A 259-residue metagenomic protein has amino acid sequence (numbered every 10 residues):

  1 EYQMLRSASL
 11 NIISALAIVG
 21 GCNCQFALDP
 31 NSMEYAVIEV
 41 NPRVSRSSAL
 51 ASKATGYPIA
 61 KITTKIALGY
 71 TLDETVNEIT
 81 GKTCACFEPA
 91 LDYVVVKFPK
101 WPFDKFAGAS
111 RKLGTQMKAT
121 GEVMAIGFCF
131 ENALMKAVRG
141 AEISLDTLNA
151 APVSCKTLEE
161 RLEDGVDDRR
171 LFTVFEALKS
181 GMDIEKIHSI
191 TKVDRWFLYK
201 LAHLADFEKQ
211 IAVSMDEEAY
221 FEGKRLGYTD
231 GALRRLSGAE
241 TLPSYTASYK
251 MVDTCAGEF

Functional and structural regions predicted by a protein language model:
E1-Q210, S214-F221, L226-G227: ATP-dependent carboxylate activation and anion-phosphoryl transfer catalytic cores that bind Mg-ATP to form
A219-E222, G231-F259: C-terminal amphipathic alpha-helical interaction region
